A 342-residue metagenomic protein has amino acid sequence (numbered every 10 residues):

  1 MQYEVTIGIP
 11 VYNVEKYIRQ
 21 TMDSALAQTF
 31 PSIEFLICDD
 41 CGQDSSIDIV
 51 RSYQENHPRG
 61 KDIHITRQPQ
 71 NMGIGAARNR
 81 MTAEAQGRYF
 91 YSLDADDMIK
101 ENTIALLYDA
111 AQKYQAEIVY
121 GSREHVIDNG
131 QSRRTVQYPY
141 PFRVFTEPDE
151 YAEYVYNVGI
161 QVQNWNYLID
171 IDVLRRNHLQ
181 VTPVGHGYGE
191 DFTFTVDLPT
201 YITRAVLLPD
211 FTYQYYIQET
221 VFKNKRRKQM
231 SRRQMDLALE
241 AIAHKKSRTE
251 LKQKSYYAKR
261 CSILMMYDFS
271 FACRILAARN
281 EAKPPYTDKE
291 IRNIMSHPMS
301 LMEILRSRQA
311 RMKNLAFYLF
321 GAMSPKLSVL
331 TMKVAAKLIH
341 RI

Functional and structural regions predicted by a protein language model:
Q2-V5, L26-I37, S45, G60-H64: Short loop->beta transition adjacent to catalytic acidic/histidine clusters or analogous donor-positioning motifs
N13-A27, I33: Short, well-formed alpha-helical segments that are part of the catalytic scaffolds of diverse glycosyltransferases
D39-I49, Q70: A conserved acidic beta->alpha catalytic loop
R67-A85: Glycine-rich, basic loop-to-helix element that forms the pyrophosphate-binding segment of sugar-nucleotide handling
F90: Short aromatic/hydrophobic "clamp" motif used to bind/position activated sugar donors
M98-V206, Y213-M230: Donor-binding/catalytic cores of nucleotide-activated saccharide and glycerol-phosphate transferases/polymerases
D210-E219, N224-K254, M266-L301: Catalytic core of nucleotide-sugar-dependent glycosyltransferases
I275-I342: Membrane-interface aromatic/basic loop that binds lipid-linked glycans or pyrophosphate carriers, typified by
